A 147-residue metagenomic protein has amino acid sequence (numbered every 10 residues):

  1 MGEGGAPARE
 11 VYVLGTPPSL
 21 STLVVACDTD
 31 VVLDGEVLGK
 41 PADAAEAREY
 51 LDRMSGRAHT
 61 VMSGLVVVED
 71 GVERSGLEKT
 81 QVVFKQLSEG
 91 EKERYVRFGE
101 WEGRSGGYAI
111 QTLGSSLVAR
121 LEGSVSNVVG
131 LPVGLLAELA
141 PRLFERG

Functional and structural regions predicted by a protein language model:
M1-G147: Anionic-ligand binding patches
